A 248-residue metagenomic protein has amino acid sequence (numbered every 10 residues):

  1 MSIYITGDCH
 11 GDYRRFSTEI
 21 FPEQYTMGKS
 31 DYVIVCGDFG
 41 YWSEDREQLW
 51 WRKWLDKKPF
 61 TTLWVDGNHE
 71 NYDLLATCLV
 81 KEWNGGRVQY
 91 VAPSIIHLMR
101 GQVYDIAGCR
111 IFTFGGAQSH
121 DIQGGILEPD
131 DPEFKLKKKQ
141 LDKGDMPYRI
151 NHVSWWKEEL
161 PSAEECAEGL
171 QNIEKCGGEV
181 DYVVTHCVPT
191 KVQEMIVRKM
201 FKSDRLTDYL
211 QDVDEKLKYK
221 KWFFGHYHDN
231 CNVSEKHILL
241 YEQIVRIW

Functional and structural regions predicted by a protein language model:
M1-H10, G108-A117, V184-H186, L239-E242: Active-site-proximal beta-strand elements of phosphoester/diester hydrolases
M1-S2, T61, S94, R110 (+1 more regions): A generic secondary-structure signal marking the coil-to-beta-strand transition
T6, G11-I106, K199, S203-L210 (+3 more regions): Core catalytic region of metal-dependent phosphoesterases/phosphodiesterases, especially metallo-beta-lactamase-like
H10-G11, G40-Y41, H69-N71, G116-H120 (+3 more regions): Short, solvent-exposed loop/turn segments at secondary-structure junctions
E47, A76-C78, Q123-I126, M195-V197 (+1 more regions): Short aromatic-enriched loop/helix-cap "lid" or pocket-rim segments at secondary-structure transitions that line
K57-L63, N68, D121-I126, Y227-E242: A broadly tuned preference for mixed-charge, low-complexity surface segments
A107-M200: Active-site-proximal loop/helix segment associated with metal-binding centers of metalloenzymes
E158-W248: Internal alpha/beta domain cores that form substrate/cofactor-binding pockets in large enzymes and binding proteins
